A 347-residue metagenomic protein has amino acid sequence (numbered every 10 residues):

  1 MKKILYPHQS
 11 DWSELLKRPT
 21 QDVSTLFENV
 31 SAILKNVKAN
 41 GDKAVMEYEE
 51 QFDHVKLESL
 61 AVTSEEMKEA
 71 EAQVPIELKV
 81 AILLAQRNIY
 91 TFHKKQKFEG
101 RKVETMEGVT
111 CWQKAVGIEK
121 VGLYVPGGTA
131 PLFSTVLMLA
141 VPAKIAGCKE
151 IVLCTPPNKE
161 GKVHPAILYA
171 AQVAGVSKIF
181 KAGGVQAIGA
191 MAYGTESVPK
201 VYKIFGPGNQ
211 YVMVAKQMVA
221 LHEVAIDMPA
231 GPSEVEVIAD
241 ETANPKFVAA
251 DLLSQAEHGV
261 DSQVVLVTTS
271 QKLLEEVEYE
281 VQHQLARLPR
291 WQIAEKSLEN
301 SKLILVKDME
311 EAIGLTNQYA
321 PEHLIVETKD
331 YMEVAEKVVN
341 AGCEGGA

Functional and structural regions predicted by a protein language model:
M1-E119: N-terminal Rossmann-like NAD(P)+-binding subdomain of aldehyde/semialdehyde dehydrogenases
M1-P7, K178-G183, L303-D308: Short acidic-hydrophobic, aromatic-tinged amphipathic segments that line or gate anion-handling sites
V103-Y169: Conserved small-residue-rich beta-alpha loop and adjacent elements that most often cradle the phosphate/pyrophosphate
I145-K162, D240-F247, D251-P289: Glycine-rich phosphate/diphosphate-binding loop of Rossmann-like nucleotide-binding domains
G175-Q263: Conserved NAD(P)+-binding/catalytic subdomain of aldehyde/semialdehyde dehydrogenases
F205-P207, M228-A239, S254-E278, A294-I304 (+1 more regions): Short loop-to-beta-strand entry elements in the cores of soluble alpha/beta enzymes
Q318-A347: C-terminal core of ALDH-fold dehydrogenases
